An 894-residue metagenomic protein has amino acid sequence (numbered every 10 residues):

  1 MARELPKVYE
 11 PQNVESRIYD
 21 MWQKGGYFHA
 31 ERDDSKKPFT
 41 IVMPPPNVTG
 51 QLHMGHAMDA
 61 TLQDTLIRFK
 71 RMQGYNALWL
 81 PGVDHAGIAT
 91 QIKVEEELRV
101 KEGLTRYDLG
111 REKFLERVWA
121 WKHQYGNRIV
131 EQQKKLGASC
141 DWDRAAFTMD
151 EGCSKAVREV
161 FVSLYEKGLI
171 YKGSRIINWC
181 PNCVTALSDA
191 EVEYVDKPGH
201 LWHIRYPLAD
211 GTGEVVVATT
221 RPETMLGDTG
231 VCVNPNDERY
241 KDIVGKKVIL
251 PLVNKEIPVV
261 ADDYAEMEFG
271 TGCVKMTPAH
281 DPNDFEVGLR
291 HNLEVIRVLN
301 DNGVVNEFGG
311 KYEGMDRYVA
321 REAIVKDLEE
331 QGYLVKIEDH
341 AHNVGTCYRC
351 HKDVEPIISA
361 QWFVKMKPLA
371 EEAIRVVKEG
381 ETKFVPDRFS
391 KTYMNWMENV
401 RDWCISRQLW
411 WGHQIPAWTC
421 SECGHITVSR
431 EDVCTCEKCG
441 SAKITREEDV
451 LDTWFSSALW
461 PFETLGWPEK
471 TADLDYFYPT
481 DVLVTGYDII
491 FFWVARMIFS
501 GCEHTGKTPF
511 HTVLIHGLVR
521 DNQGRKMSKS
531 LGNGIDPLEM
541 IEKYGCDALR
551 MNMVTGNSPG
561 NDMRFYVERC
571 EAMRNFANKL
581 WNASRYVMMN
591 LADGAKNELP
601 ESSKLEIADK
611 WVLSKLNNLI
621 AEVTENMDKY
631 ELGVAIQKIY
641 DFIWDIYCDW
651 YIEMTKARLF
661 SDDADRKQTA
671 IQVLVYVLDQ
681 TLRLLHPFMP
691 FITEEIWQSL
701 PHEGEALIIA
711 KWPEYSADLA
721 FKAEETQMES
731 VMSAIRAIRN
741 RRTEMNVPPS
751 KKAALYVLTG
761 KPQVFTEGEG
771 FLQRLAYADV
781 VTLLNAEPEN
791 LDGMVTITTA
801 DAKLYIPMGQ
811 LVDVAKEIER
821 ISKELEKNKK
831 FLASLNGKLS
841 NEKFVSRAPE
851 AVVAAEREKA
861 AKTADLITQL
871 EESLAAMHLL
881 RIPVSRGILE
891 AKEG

Functional and structural regions predicted by a protein language model:
A2-N236, V260, T277-R290, E294-G309 (+12 more regions): N-terminal, positively charged nucleic-acid-binding surface of large information/translation enzymes
S35-M43, T65, L98-L104, V130-G137 (+9 more regions): Active-site-adjacent bridging/hinge elements
G55-I67, G74, V83-D84, C153-A156 (+7 more regions): Structured ligand/cofactor/substrate-binding pocket environments in proteins
R68-N76, E97-Y107, E131, K135-C140 (+18 more regions): Secondary-structure transition/capping motifs at alpha-helix termini and the adjoining loop/turn into the next element
V100-E116, K383-F384, L538, P559-E571: Short, polar/flexible loop-turn hinges at active-site or ligand-entry regions and domain interfaces
C183, V253, C350, S421-C423 (+1 more regions): Short Cys/His-rich metal-coordination motifs, predominantly Zn2+-binding knuckles/fingers
W202-L208, K246-P251, G345-R349, W418 (+1 more regions): Short acidic-hydrophobic surface loop/beta-edge motif
H203, N395-F455, L459, E503-C546 (+2 more regions): Feature 926 captures the class I aminoacyl-tRNA synthetase adenylation module centered on the KMSKS loop
